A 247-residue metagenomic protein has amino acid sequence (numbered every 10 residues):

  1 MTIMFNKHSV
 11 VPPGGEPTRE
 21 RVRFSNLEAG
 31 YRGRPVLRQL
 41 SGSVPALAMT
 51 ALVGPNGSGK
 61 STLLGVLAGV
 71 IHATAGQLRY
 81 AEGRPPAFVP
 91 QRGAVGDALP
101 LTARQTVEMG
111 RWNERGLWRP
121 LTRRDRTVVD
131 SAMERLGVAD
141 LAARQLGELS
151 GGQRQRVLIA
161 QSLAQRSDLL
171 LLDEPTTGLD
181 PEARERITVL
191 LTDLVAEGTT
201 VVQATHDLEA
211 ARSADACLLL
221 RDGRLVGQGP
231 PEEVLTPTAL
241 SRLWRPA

Functional and structural regions predicted by a protein language model:
V53-P55: The feature captures the beta-strand-to-loop junction immediately N-terminal to the Walker
A68: Helix-to-loop junction immediately C-terminal to a conserved catalytic motif
R123-L141: Conserved ABC ATPase "signature" region
Q145-L149, Q153: Conserved ABC ATPase signature
L170-E174: Catalytic Walker B motif of ABC-type/P-loop ATPase nucleotide-binding domains
P181-A183: Helix N-cap at the start of a conserved alpha-helix in ABC-type nucleotide-binding domains
A214-P230: H-loop (His-switch) and adjacent beta-strand-loop-beta switch element of ABC-type ATPase nucleotide-binding domains
